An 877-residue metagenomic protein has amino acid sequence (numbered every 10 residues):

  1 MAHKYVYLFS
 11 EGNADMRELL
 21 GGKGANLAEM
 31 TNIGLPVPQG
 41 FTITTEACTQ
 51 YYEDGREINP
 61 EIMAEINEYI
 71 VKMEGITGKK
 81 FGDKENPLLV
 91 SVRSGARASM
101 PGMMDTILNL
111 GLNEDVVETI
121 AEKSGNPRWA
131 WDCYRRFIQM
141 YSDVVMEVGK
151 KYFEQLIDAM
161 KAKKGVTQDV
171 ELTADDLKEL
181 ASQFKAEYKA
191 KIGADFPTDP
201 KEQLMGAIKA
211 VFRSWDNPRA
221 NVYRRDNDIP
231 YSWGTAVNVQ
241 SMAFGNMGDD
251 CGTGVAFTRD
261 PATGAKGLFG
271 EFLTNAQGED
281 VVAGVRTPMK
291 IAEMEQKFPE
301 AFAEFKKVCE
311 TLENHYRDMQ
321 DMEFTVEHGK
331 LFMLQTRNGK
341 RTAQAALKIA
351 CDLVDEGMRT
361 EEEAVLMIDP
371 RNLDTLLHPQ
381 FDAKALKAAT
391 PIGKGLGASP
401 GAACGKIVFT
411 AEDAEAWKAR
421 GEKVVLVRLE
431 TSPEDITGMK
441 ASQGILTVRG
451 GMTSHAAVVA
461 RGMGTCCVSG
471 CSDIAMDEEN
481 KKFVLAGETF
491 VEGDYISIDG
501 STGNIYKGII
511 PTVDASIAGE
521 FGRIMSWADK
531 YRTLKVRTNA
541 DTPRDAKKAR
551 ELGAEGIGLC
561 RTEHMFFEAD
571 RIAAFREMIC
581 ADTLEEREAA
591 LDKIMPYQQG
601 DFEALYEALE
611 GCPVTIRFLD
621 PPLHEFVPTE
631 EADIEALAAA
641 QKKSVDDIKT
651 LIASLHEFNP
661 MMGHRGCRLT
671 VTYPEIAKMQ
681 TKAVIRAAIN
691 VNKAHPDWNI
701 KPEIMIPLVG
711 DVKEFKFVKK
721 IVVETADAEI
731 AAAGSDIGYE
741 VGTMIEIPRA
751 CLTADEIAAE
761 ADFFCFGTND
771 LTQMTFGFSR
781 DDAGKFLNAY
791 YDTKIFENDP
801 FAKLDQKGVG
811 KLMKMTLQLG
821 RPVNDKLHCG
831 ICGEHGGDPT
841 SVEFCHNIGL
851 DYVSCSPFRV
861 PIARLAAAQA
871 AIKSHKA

Functional and structural regions predicted by a protein language model:
M1-A389, E422-V425, S432-T437, Q443 (+10 more regions): Nucleotide/phosphate-binding sheet-loop regions of phosphoryl- and nucleotidyl-transfer enzymes
F41, V448-G450, S469-S472, C560 (+2 more regions): Short beta->alpha connector loops at strand-helix junctions that form conserved, small/polar/Pro-enriched
R93-S94, I517, W527-A877: Conserved alpha/beta-domain cores
N238, V408, V425-V427, L446 (+3 more regions): Structural motif
K330-F332, L429-K440, G444-L446, M452-V458 (+7 more regions): Glycine-rich phosphate/ribose-binding loops and adjacent secondary-structure elements that form binding surfaces
L334-T336, V491-N539, D545: C-terminal domain-closing interface element
M358-S442, N504-I510, F521, M525-D529 (+1 more regions): Protease-associated
